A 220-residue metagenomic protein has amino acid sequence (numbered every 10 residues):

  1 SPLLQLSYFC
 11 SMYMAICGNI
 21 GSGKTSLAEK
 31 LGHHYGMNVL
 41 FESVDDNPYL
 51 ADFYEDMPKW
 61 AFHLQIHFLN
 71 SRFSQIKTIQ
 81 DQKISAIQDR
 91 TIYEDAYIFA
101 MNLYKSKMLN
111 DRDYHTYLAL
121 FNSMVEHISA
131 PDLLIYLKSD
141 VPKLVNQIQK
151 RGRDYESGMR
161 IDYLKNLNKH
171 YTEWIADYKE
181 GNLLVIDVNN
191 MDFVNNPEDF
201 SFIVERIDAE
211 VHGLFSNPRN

Functional and structural regions predicted by a protein language model:
I16: Hydrophobic anchor at the beta1->P-loop junction of P-loop NTPases
N19: P-loop (Walker A) phosphate-binding loop of NTP-binding proteins
K24: Conserved lysine of the Walker
H33-S71: Conserved substrate/cofactor phosphate-moiety recognition/catalytic segment in nucleotide-dependent phosphotransferases
W60, L64-I128: Glycine-rich phosphate-binding loop used to anchor ATP phosphates in small-molecule kinases, encompassing both
Y97-T172: A glycine- and Lys/Arg-enriched "phosphate-lid" helix/loop adjacent to the NTP-binding pocket of small-molecule kinases
V145-N220: NTP-dependent small-molecule kinase module
